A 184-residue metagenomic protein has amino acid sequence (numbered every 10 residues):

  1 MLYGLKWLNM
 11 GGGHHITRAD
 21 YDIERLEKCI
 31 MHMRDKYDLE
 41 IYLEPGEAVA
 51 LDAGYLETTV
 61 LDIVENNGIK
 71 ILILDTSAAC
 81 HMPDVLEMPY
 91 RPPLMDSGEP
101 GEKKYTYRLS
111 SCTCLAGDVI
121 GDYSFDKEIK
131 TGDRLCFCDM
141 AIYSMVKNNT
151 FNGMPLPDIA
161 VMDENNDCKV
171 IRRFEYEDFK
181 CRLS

Functional and structural regions predicted by a protein language model:
M1-L2, M31: Short amphipathic alpha-helices and their capping/turn segments at secondary-structure boundaries
L2-K6, Y37-I41: Short, well-ordered coil/turn segments that N-cap beta-strands
L8-T17, P45-E47: Glycine-rich beta-strand-to-loop/alpha-helix junction loops that act as flexible
H14-H15, H32, H81: Histidine (H) residue identity feature
A19-E24: Metal-dependent catalytic neighborhoods of phosphoester/phosphodiester hydrolases
R25-Y37: Structural alpha-helical segments in enzyme catalytic/regulatory domains
C29, E40-S184: Charged (often Lys/Glu-rich) extended helix/loop segments that serve as interaction or gating elements
